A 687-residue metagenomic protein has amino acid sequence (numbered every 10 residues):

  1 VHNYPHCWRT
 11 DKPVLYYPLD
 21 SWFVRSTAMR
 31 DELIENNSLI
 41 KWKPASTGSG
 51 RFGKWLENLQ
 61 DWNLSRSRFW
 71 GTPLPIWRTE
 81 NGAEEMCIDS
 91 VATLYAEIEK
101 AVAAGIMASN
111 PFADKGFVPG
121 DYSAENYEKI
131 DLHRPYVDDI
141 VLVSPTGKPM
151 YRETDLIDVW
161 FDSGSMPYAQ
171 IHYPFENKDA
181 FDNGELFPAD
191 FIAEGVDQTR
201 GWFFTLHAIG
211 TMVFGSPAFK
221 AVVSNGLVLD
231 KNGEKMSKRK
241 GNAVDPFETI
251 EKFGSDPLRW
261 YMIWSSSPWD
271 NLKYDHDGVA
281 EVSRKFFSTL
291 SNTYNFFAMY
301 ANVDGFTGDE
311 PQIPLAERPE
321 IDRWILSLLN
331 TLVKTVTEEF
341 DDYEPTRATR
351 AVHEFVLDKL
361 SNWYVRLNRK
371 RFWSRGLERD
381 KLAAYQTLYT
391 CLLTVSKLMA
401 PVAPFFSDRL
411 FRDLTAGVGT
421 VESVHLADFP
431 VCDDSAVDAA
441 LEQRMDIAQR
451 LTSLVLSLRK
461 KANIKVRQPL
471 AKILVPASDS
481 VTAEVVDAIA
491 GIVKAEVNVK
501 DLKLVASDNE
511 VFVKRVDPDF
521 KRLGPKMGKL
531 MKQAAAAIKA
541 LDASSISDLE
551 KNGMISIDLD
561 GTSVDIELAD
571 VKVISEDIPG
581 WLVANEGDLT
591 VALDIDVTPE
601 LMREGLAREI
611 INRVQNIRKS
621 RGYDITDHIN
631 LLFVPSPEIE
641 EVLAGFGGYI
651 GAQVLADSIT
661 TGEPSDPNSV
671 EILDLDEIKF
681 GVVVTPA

Functional and structural regions predicted by a protein language model:
V1-E57: Active-site "lid/cap" and pocket-lining segments within catalytic core domains
T27-S49, E185-L186, K334, A584-E600: Residues forming anionic-ligand binding surfaces in small-molecule and nucleic-acid pockets of primarily soluble enzymes
K41-G48, D270-V279: Short, solvent-exposed helix-loop connector elements
K54, N58-F161, S165-P167, V213-E251 (+2 more regions): Feature 926 captures the class I aminoacyl-tRNA synthetase adenylation module centered on the KMSKS loop
E99, P174-F175: Aromatic-residue-lined binding/catalytic grooves and analogous aromatic/hydrophobic interfacial grooves in multimeric
L186-D197: A short glycine/serine-rich beta->alpha loop
T205-M212: Short Ser/Thr-interspersed hydrophobic loop/turn segments at strand-loop and sheet-helix junctions that line or gate
Y261-W264: Structured mid-domain segments that build the active-site/substrate or prosthetic-cofactor binding neighborhood
